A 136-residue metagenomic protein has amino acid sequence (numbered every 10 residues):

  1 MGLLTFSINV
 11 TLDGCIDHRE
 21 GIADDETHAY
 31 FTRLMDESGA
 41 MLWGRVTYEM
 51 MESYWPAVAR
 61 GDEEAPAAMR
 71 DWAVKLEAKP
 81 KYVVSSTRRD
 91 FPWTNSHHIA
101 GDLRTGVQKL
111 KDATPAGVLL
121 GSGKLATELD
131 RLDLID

Functional and structural regions predicted by a protein language model:
M1-L134: Portal/gating segments that form or line small-molecule/metal binding sites
